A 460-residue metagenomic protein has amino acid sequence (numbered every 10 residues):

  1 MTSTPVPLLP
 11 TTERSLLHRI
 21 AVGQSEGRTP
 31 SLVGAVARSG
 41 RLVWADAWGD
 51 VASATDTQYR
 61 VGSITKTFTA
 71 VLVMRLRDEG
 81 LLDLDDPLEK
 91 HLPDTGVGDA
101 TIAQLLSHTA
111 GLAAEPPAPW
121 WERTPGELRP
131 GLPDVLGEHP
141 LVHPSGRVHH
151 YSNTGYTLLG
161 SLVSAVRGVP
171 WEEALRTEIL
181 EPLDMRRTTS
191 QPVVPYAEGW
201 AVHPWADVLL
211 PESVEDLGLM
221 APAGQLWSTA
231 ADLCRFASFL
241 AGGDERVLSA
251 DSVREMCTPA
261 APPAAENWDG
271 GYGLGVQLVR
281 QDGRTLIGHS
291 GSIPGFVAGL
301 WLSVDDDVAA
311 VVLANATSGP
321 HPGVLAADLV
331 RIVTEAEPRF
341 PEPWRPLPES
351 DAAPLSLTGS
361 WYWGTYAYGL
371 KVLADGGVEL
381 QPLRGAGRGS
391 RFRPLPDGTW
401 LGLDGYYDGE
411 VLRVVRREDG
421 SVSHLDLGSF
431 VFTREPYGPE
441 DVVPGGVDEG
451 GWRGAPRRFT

Functional and structural regions predicted by a protein language model:
V6-G62, L81-D86, G137-H139: Short, conserved catalytic-motif segment at the N-terminal edge
L32-V36, G275-Q277, L300: Short beta-strand scaffold segments in enzyme catalytic cores
R41-V43, G98-P294, V304: Short, surface-exposed loop or secondary-structure junction motifs that flank catalytic or metal-binding residues
V43, H289, G299-A316, S423-L427: Short, well-ordered beta-strand elements
D50-A52, T317-G319, D408, F430-V431: A short acidic/small-residue loop/turn micro-motif
L84-V97, L183: Short, glycine/proline-biased beta-turn/loop segments that scaffold the active-site neighborhood
A327-T460: Peripheral terminal and inter-domain segments
